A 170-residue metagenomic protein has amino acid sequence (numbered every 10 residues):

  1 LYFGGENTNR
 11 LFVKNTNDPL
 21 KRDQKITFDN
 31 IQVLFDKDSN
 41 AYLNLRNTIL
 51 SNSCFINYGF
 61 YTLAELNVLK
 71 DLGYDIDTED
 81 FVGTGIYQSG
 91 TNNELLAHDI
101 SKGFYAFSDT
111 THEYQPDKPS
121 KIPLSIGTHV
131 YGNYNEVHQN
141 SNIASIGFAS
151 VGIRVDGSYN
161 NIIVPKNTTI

Functional and structural regions predicted by a protein language model:
L1-E94: Extracellular zinc-dependent metalloprotease catalytic-domain scaffold
I26, I31, I49, I56 (+8 more regions): Weak global preference for isoleucine
F60, E79-V82, H138, I153 (+1 more regions): Generic marker of "main functional regions" within proteins
G83, Q88-G90, V151, G157 (+1 more regions): General "foldedness" signal
N93-L124, Y134-A149, Y159-I170: Beta-strand-rich solenoid/repeat architectures in extracellular/passenger domains of polysaccharide-targeting enzymes
S125-H129, S150-R154: Structural detector of coil-to-beta-strand junctions
